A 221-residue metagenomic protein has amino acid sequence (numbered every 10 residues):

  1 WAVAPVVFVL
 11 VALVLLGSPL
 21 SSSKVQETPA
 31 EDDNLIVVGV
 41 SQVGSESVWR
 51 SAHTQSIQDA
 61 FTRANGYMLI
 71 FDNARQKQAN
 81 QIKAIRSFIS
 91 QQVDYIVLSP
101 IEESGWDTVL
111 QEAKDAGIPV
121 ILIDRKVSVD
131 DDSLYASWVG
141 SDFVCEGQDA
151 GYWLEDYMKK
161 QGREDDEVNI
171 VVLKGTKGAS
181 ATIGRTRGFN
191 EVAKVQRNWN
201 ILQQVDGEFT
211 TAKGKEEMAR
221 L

Functional and structural regions predicted by a protein language model:
W1-L221: A residue-level marker of the well-folded mature domains of exported/periplasmic proteins
